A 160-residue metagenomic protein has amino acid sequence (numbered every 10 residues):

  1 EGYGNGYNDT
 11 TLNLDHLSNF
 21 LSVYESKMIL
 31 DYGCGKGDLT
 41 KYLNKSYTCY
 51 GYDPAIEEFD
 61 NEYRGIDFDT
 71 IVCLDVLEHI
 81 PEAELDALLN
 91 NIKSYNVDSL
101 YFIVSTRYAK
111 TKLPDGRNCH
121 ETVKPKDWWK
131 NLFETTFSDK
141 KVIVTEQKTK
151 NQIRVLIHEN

Functional and structural regions predicted by a protein language model:
E1-F68, D86-N90, Y95, G116-L132 (+2 more regions): Conserved N-terminal segment of class I S-adenosyl-L-methionine
I56, R107-A109: Short, glycine/serine-rich, charged loops/turns that create anion-binding and catalytic segments at active sites
V72: A conserved beta-strand element that flanks and buttresses the S-adenosyl-L-methionine
V76-H79: Hydrophobic adenine-recognition pocket in adenosine-nucleotide-binding enzymes
V97-R107: Conserved beta-strand signature within the Rossmann-like core of class I S-adenosyl-L-methionine
A109-G116: A short acidic, helix-capping loop that chelates divalent metal ions and anchors anionic groups
